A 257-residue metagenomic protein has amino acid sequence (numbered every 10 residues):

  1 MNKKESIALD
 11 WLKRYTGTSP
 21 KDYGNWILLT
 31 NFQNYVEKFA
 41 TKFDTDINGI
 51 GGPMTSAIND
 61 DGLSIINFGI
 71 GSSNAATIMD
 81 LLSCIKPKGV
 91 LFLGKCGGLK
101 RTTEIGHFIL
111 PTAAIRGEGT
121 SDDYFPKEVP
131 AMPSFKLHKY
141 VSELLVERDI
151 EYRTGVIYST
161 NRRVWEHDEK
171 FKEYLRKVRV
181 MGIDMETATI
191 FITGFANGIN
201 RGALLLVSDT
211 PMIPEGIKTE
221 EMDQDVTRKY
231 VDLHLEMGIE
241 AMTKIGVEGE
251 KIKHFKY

Functional and structural regions predicted by a protein language model:
M1-K139: Metabolite-binding pocket within alpha/beta catalytic cores that recognizes anionic/polar moieties
I47-G51, D149-G155, I245-Y257: Flexible, glycine/charged-enriched surface loops at secondary-structure junctions
K88-G89, M181, N200: Short acidic/polar active-site loop segments enriched in Thr and Asp
E128-V178: Active-site rim beta-loop-alpha module in soluble metabolic enzymes
Y140-R148, T193, M237-I245: Generic non-transmembrane alpha-helical segments
A188-V226: Zn-dependent metallopeptidase/amidohydrolase metal-coordination segment
I213-Y257: His/Asp/Glu-rich mid-to-C-terminal helical/loop segments that flank catalytic regions of hydrolases
